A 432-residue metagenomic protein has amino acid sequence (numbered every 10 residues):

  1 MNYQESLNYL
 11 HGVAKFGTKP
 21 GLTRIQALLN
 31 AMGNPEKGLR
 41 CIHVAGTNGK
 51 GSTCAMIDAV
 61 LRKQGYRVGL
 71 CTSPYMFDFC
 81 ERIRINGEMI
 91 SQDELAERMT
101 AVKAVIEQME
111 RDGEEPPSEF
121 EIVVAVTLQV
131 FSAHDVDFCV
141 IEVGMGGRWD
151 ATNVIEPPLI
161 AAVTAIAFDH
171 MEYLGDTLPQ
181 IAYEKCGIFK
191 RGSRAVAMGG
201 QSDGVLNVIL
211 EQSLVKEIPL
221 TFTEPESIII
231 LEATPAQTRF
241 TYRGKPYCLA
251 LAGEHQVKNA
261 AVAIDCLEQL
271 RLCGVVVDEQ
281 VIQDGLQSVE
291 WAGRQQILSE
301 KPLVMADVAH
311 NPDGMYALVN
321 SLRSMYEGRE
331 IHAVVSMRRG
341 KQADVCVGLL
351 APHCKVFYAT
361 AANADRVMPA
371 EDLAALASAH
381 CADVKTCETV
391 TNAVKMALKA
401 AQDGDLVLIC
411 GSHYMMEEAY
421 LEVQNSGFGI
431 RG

Functional and structural regions predicted by a protein language model:
M1-N48, S52-R67, M76-D78, A195-M198 (+2 more regions): N-terminal leader/targeting and accessory segments in enzymes
L22, Q26-K37, K63-E156, E172-L174 (+1 more regions): ATP-dependent carboxylate-amine ligase catalytic core
K37-G38, A133, F138-I141, W149-A162 (+3 more regions): Nucleotide phosphate-binding/pyrophosphate-handling subdomain across enzymes that bind or process nucleotide phosphates
I57-R62, F131, L350, A377: Hydrophobic alpha-helical packing residues
T72, A197-G200, Q212-T234, A250-E254 (+6 more regions): Beta-strand->loop->alpha-helix junctions that form or flank phosphate-binding loops in nucleotide-handling enzymes
E110, D135-E142, P158-P246, A260 (+1 more regions): Acidic, Mg2+-coordinating active-site environments of NTP-dependent enzymes
G199-T221, T234-Q237, L303-M305, P312 (+1 more regions): C-terminal helical cap/extension that packs against the catalytic core of soluble nucleotide-cofactor enzymes
V423-G432: Short, basic, low-complexity termini and linkers enriched in Ser/Thr/Gly/Pro that act as targeting/leader peptides
